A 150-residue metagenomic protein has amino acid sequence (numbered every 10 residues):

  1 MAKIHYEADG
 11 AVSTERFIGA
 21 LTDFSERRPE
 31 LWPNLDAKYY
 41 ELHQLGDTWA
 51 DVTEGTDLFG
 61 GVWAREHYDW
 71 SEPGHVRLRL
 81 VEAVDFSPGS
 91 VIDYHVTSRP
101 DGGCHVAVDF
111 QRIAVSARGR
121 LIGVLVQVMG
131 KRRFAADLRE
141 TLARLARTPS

Functional and structural regions predicted by a protein language model:
M1-D47: Hydrophobic ligand-binding cavity/cleft-lining segments
A2-I4, T48-A50, G74, P88-S90 (+1 more regions): Residues at beta-strand starts and edge strands
K3-H5, G61-R65, S87-D93: Short, surface-exposed coil-to-beta transition loops
A11-E15, Q44-G46, D69-G74, H95-H105: A short, structured loop/turn motif at beta-sheet edges
R16-I18, P29, V62-W63, P88 (+1 more regions): Short acidic, gly/pro-rich beta-turn/loop elements at beta-sheet edges and active-site/ligand-binding grooves
T22-S25, G130, F134-S150: Short amphipathic alpha-helical signal-transduction/dimerization elements
K38-A83, E140-S150: Glycine-rich portal/gate segments that line the openings of hydrophobic small-molecule binding cavities
R79-A136: Beta-strand/loop substructures that line and gate deep hydrophobic ligand-binding cavities in soluble
